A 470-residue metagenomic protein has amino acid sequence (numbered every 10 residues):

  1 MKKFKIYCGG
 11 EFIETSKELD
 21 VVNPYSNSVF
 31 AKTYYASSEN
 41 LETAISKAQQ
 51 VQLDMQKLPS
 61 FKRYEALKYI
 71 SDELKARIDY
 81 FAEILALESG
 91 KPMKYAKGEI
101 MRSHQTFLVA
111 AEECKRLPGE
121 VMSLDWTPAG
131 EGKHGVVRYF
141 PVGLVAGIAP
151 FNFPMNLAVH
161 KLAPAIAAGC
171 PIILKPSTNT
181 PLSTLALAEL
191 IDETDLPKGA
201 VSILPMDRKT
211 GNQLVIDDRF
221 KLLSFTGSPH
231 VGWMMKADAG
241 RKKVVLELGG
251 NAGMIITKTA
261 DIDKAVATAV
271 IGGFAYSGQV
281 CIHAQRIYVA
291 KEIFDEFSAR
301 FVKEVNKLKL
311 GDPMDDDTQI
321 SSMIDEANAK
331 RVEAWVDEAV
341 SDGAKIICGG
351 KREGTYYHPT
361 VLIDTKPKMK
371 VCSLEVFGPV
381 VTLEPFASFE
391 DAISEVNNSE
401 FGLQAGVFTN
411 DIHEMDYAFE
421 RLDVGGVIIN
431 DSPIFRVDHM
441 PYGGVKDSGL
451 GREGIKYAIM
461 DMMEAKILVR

Functional and structural regions predicted by a protein language model:
M1-P24: Hydrophobic face of amphipathic alpha-helices that form TPR/SEL1-like repeat modules and related alpha-solenoid
N27, R63, L85, F107 (+9 more regions): Residue-level signal for inorganic ion chemistry
S28-K32, I255, K309, S341 (+1 more regions): Conserved C-terminal structural/oligomerization subdomain of aldehyde/semialdehyde dehydrogenase
F30-A36, V51-K57, G147, M254-T257 (+4 more regions): Short, well-ordered beta-strand elements within core beta-sheets of diverse protein domains
F30-P118: Glycine-rich loop-to-alpha-helix module at the N-terminal edge of alpha/beta enzyme cores
S123-K264, F386: Rossmann-like NAD(P) dinucleotide-binding subdomain of oxidoreductase/dehydrogenase enzymes
P171-I173, I346, G426: A short hydrophobic/small-residue beta-strand
H230-K366, I429: ALDH superfamily catalytic-core signature
